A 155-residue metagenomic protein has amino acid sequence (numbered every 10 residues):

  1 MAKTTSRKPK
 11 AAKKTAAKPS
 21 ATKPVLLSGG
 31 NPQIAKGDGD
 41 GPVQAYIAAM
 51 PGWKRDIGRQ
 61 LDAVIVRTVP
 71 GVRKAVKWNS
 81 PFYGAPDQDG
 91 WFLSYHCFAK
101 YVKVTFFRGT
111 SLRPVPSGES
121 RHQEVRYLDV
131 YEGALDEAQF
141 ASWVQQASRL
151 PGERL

Functional and structural regions predicted by a protein language model:
A2-L155: Charge-dense, helix-prone N-terminal extensions
